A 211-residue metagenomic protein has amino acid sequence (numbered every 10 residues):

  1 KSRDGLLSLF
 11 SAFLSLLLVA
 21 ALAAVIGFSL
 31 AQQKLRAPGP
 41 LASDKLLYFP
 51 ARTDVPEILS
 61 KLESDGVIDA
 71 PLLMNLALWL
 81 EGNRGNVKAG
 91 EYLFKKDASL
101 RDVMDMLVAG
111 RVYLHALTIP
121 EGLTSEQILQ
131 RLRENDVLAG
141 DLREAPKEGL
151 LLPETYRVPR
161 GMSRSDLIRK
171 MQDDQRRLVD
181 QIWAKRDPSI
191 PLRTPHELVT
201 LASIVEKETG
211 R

Functional and structural regions predicted by a protein language model:
K1-R211: Conserved catalytic or metal-liganding residues and their short signature motifs at active sites of enzymes
